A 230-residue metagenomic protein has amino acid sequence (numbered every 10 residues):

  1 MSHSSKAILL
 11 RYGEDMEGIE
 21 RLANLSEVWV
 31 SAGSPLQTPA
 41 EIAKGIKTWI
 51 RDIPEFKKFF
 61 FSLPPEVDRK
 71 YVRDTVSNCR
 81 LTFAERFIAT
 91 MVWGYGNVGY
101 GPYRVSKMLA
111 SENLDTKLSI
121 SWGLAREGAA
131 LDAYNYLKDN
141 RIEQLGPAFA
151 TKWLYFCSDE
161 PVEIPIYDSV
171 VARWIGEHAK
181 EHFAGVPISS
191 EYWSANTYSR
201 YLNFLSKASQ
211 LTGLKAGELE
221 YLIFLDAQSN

Functional and structural regions predicted by a protein language model:
M1-K58, A148, S158-N230: C-terminal accessory module of base-excision DNA glycosylases/AP lyases that mediates lesion recognition and DNA
D15, P65, A110-L114, T212: Intrinsic-disorder-associated interaction segments
G45-T82: Generic detector of solvent-exposed, compositionally biased contiguous segments
E66-V67, A129, P147, T151 (+1 more regions): Alpha-helical context
D68-L145: Helix-hairpin-helix/helix-loop-helix acidic hairpins
Y95-V98, F156, F224: Short, solvent-exposed loop/turn segments at secondary-structure junctions
Y136, A150-W153, F204: Short, hydrophobic/aromatic alpha-helical segments in well-folded domains
I142-S158: Active-site beta-strand/loop microenvironment that shapes enzyme catalytic pockets
